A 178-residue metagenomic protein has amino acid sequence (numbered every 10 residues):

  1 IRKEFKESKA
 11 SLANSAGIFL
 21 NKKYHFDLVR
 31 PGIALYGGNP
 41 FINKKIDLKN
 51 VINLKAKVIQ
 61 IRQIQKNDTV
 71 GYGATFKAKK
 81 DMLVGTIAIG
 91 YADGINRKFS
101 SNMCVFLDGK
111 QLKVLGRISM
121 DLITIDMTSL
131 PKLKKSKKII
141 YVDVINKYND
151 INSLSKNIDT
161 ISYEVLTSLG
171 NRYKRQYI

Functional and structural regions predicted by a protein language model:
I1-I178: Active-site anion/phosphate-binding pocket segments in diverse small-molecule metabolic enzymes
